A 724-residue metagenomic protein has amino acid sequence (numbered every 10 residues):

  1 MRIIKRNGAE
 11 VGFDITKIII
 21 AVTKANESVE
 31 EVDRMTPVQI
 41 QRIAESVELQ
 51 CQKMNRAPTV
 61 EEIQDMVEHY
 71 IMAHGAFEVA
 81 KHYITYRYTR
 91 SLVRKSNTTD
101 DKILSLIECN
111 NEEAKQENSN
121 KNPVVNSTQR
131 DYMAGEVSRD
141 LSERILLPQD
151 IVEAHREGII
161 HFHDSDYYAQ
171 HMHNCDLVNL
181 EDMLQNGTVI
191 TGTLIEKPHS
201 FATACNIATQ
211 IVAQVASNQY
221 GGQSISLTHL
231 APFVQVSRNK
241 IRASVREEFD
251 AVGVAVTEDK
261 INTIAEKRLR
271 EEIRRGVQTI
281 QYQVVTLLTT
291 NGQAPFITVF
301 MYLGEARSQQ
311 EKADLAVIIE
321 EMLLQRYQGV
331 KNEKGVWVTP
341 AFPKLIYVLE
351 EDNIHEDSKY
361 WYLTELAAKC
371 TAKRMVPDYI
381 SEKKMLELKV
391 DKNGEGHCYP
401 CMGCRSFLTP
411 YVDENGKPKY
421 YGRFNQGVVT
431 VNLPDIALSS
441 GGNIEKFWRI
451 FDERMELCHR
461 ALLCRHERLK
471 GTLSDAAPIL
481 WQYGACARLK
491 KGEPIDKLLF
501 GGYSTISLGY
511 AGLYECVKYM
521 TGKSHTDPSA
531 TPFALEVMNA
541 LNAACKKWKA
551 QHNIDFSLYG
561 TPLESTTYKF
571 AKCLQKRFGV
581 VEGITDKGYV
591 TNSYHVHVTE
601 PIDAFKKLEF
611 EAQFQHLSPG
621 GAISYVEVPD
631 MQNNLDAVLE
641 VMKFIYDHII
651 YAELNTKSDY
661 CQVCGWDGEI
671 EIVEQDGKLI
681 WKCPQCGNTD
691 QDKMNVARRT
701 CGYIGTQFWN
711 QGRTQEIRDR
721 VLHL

Functional and structural regions predicted by a protein language model:
M1-C109, R718-H723: Charged, amphipathic alpha-helical regulatory modules used for macromolecular assembly or allosteric control
I15-I19, G75-E78, R307-L315, T521-H525 (+2 more regions): Short amphipathic alpha-helical segments with coiled-coil-like heptad repeat character
T23, H459, L463, Y514-K518: Amphipathic, well-packed alpha-helical segments that form the structural scaffold of globular domains
T89-G502, K523, D527-T689, N695: Conserved catalytic cores of very large enzyme subunits
I273-V277, Q281, K518-Y519, R713-D719: Metallocofactor- and cofactor-centric catalytic cores in central/energy metabolism, strongly enriched
M301, I506-Y519, N539, R699: Contiguous, well-ordered alpha-helical segments that form the cores/surfaces of helical PPI scaffolds
Q685-L724: Long insertion/accessory domains within large nucleic-acid-processing enzymes
